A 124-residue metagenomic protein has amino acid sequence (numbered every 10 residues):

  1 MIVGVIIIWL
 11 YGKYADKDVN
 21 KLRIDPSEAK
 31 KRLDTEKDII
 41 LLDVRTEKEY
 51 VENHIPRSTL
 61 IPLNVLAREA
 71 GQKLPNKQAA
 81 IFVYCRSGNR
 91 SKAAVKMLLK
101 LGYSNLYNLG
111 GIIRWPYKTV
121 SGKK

Functional and structural regions predicted by a protein language model:
M1-E28, R32, I39, E47-A80 (+1 more regions): Rhodanese-like catalytic fold shared by cysteine-dependent sulfurtransferases and DSP/PTP-type phosphatases
Y84: Short, surface-exposed ligand- or partner-binding patches at beta-edge/loop junctions that are enriched in aromatics
